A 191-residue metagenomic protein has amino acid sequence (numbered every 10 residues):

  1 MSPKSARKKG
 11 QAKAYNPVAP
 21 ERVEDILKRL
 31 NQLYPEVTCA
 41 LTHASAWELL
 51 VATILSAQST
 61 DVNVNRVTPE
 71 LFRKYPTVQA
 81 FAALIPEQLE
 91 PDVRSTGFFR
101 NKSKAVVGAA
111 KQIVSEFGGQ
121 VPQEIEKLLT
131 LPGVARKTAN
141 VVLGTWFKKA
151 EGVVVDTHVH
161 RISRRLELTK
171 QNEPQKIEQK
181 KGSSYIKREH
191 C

Functional and structural regions predicted by a protein language model:
M1-K9: Mixed-charge, low-complexity intrinsically disordered regions
Q11-C191: Catalytic cores of DNA base-excision repair glycosylases
